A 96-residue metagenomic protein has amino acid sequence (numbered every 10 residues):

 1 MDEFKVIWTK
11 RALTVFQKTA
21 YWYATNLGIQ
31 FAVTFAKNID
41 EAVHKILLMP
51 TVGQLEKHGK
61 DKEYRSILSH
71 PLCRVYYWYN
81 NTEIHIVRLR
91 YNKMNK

Functional and structural regions predicted by a protein language model:
M1-N38: Arg/Lys-rich, positively charged N-terminal/basic patches that mediate binding to nucleic acids
K5, Y64-S66, R74: Short hydrophobic/aromatic beta-strand element in the GNAT-like acyltransferase core that lines or flanks the acyl-donor
T19, M49, L89-R90: Residue-level signal for well-ordered alpha-helical positions
W22-T25, V52, N92: A short linear boundary/processing microfeature
E41-S69: A short, surface-exposed loop/turn module that caps and links secondary-structure elements
S69-K96: Enriched for short, Lys/Arg-rich terminal
